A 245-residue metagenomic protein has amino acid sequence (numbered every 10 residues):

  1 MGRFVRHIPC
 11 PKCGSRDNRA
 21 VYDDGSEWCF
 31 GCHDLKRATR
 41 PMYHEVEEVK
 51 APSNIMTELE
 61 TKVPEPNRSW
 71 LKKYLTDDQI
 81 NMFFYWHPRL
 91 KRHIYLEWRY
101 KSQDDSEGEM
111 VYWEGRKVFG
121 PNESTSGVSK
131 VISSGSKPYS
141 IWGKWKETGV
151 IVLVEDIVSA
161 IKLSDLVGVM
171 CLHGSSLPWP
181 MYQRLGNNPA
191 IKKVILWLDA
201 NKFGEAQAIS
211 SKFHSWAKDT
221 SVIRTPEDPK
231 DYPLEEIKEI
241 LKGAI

Functional and structural regions predicted by a protein language model:
M1-R92, K101-S134, K202-F203: Non-catalytic accessory segments of DNA primases and related replication-initiation nucleases
R6-P11, A20, W28-F30, T148-I151 (+1 more regions): TOPRIM fold recognition
S26, R68, F84, L96 (+4 more regions): Short, low-complexity intrinsically disordered segments
W70-L75, V131-W142, I223-Y232: Short, exposed beta-strand "edge-strand" segments with a Pro/Gly-rich flavor and a Y/T-containing core
R92-A190, A208: Phosphate-handling DNA/RNA-contact segment within nucleic-acid enzymes
